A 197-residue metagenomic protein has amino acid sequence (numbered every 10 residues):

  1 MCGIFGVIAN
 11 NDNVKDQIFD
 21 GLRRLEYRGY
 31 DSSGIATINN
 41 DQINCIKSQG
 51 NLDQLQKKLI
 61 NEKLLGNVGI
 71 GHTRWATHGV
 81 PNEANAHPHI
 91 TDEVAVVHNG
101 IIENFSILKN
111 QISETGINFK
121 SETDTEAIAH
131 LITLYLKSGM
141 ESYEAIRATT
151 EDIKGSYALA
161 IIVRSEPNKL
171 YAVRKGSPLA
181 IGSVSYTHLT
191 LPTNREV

Functional and structural regions predicted by a protein language model:
M1-L189, R195: Conserved short alpha-helical segments that host acidic/polar catalytic motifs at enzyme active sites
